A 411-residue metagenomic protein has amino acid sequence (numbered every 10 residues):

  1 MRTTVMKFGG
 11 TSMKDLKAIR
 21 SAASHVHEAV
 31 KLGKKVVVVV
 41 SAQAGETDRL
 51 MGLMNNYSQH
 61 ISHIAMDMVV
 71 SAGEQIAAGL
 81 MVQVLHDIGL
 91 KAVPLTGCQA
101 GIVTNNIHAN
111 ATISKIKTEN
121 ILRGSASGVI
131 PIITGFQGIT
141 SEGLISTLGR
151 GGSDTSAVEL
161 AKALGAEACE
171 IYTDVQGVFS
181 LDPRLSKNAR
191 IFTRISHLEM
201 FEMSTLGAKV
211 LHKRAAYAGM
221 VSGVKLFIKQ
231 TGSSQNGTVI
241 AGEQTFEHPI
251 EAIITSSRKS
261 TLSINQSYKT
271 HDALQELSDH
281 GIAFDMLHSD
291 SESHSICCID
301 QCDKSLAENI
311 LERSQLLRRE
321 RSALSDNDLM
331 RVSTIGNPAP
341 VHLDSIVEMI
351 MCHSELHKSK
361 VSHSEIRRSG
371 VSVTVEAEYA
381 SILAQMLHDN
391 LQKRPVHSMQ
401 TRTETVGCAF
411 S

Functional and structural regions predicted by a protein language model:
M1-A216, C298, R367-E378, P395 (+1 more regions): Nucleotide/pyrophosphate-binding catalytic subdomain
A23, H27-V30, K162, M220 (+3 more regions): A structural alpha-helix within SAM-dependent methyltransferase catalytic domains
K34, L90, V224, I282 (+1 more regions): Short phosphate-binding/catalytic loops that engage adenosine nucleotides
A168-Y172, L226-I228, D285: Short hydrophobic alpha-helical runs that function as membrane-insertion/retention elements
S204-A241, T245-N265: A conserved active-site cap/scaffold subdomain adjacent to cofactor or substrate pockets
V239-S411: A conserved regulatory-domain signal marking ACT and ACT-like small-molecule sensing domains and adjacent regulatory
